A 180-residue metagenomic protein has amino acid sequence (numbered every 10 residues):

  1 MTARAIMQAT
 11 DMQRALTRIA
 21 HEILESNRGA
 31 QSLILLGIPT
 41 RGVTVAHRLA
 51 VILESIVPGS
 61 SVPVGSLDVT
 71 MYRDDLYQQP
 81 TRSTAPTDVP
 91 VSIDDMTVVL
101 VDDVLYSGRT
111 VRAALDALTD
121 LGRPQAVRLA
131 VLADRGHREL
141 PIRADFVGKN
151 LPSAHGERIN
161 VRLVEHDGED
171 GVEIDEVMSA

Functional and structural regions predicted by a protein language model:
M1-A180: PRPP-associated nucleotide enzymes
